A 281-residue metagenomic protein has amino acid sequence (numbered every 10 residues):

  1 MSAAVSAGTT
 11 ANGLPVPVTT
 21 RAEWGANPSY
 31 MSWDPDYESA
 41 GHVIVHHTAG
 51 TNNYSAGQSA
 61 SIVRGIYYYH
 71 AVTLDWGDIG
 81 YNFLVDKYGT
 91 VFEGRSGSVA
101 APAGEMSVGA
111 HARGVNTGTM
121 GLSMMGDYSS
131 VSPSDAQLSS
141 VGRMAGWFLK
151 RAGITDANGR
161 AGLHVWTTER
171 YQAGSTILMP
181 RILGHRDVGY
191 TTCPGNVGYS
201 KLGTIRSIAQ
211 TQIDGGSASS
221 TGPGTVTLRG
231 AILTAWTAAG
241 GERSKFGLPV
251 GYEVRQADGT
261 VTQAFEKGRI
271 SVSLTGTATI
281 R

Functional and structural regions predicted by a protein language model:
S2-Y37, H42-I44, T48, D86-G104 (+1 more regions): Basic/polar, cationic surfaces and motifs that engage anionic cell-wall and phosphate/carboxylate ligands
D34, V72, H111, E253-V254: Residues embedded in well-ordered secondary-structure elements
E38-T73: Active-site acidic/histidine clusters and adjacent loop/turn architecture that either coordinate catalytic ions
I66-L74, A145-A152, A209, W236: Hydrophobic, Leu/Ile/Phe/Ala-enriched alpha-helical segments that form helix-helix packing faces
G77-D78: Carboxylate/His-rich catalytic cores and anion/metal-binding grooves
G215-R281: Extended, compositionally biased repeat/scaffold regions that form elongated interaction surfaces
